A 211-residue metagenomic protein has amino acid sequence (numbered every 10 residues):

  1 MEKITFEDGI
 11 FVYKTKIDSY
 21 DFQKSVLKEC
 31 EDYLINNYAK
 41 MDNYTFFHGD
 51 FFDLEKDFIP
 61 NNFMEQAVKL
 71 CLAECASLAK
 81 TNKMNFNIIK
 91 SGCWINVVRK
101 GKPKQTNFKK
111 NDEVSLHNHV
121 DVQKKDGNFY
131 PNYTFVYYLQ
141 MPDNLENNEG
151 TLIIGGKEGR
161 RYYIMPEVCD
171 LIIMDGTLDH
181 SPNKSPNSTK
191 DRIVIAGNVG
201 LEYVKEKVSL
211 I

Functional and structural regions predicted by a protein language model:
M1-I89, W94, K102: Non-heme Fe(II)/2-oxoglutarate
M84-N183, K190-V194, N198, E202-L210: Catalytic core of non-heme Fe(II) oxygenases with the double-stranded beta-helix
